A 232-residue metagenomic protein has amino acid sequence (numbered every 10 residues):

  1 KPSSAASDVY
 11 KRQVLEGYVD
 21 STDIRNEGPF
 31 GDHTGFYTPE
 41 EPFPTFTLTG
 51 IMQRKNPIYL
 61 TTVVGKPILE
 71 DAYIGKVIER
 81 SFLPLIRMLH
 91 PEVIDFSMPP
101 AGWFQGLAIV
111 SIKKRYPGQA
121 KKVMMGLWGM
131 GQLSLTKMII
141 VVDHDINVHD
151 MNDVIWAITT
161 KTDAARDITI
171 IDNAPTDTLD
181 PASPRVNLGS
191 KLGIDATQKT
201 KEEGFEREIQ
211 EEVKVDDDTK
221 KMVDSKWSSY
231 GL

Functional and structural regions predicted by a protein language model:
K1-A6, Y10: Single conserved hydrophobic/aromatic residue that forms the stacking wall/gate of nucleotide- or nucleobase-binding
V14-T197, K201-E203: Core nucleotide-handling region used for phosphoryl-transfer chemistry
S183, S190-L232: Extended hydrophobic packing segments that form well-structured cores
